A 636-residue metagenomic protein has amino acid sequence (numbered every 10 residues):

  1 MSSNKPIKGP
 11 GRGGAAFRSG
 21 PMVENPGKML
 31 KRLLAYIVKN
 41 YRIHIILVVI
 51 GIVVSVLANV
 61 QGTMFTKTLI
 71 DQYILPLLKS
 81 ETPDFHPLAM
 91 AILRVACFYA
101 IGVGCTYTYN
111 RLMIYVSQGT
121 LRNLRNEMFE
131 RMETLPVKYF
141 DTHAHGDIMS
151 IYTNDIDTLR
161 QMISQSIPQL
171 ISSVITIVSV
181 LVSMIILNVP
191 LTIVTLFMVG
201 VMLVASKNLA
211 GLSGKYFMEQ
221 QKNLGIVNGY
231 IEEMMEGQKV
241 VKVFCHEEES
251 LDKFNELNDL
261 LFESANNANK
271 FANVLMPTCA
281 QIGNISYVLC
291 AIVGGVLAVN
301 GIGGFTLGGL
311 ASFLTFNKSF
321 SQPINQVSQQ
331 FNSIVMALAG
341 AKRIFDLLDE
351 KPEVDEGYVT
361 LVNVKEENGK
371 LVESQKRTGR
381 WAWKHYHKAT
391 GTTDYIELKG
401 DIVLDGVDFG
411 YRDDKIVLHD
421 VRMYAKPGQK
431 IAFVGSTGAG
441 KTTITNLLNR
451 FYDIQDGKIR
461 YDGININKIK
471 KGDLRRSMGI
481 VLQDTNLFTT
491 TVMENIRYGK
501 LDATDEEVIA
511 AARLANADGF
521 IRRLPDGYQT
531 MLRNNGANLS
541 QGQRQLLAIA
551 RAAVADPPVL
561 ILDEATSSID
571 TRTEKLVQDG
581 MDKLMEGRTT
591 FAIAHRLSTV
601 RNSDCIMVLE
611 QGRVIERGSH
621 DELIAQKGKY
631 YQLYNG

Functional and structural regions predicted by a protein language model:
M1-N59, I74-V95, Y109-M113, S117 (+6 more regions): Membrane-integrated ABC transporters
S19-G27, I50, A58-I74, C97-H145 (+12 more regions): Juxtamembrane helix-loop junctions of ABC transporter transmembrane domains
K31, C105, Y109, S117 (+4 more regions): Hydrophobic alpha-helical transmembrane segments of ABC transporter permease domains
K39-R42, V137-K138, I156-I163, I167 (+5 more regions): An intracellular "coupling" helix at the cytosolic face of ABC transporter transmembrane type-1 domains
N40, H44-L57, F98, Q165-E219 (+2 more regions): Transmembrane helices of ABC transporter permease
P76, S183-F197, N267, F271-K342 (+3 more regions): Helix-loop-helix
E81-T82, V364-G636: ABC-type nucleotide-binding domain
M132, F254, I344, S374 (+1 more regions): Conserved catalytic Walker-motif region of ABC-type ATPase nucleotide-binding domains
